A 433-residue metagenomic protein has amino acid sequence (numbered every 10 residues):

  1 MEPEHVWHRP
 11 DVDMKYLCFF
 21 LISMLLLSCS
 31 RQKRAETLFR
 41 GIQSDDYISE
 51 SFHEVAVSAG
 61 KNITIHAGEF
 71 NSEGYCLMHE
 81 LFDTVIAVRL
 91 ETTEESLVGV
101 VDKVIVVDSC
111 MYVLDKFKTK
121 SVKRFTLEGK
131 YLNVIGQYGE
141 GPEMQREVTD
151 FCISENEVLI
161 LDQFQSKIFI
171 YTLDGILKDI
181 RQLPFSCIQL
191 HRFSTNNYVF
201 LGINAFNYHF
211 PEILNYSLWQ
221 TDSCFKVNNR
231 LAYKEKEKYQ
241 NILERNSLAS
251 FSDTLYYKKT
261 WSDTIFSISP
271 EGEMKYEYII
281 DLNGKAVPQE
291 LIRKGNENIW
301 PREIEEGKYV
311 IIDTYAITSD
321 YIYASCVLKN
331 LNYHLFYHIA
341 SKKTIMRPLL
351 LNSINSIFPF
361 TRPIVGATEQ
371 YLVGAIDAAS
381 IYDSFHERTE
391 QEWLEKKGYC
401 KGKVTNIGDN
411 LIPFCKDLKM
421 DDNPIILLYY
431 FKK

Functional and structural regions predicted by a protein language model:
L27-S28: C-terminal motif of bacterial Sec signal peptides marking the signal peptidase cleavage site
T37-R89: Blade/loop signatures of beta-propeller domains
T64, S109-K116, N156-D162, N196-H209 (+4 more regions): Short beta-strand elements that form the blades of beta-propeller/WD-repeat-like and other beta-sheet-rich scaffold
L90-K103, S121-F125, K130-E155, D162: Blade-loop segments of beta-propeller domains
T92-E95, G136-M144, Q182-Q189, K234-K238 (+2 more regions): Short coil/turn segments at the loop-to-beta-strand junctions that recur within blades of beta-propeller repeat folds
V100-K103, Q145-D150, F185-F193, Y239-N246 (+2 more regions): Repeated scaffold domains used in trafficking and secretory/extracellular systems, primarily beta-propellers
R146, D162-N215, N228-E237: Asp-box/WD-like beta-propeller blade repeats and closely related beta-sheet repeat scaffolds
E277-P301, A340-E369, Y382, Y399-G402: Conserved blade-ending motifs and adjacent loop-strand segments that build the rim/top face of beta-propeller domains
